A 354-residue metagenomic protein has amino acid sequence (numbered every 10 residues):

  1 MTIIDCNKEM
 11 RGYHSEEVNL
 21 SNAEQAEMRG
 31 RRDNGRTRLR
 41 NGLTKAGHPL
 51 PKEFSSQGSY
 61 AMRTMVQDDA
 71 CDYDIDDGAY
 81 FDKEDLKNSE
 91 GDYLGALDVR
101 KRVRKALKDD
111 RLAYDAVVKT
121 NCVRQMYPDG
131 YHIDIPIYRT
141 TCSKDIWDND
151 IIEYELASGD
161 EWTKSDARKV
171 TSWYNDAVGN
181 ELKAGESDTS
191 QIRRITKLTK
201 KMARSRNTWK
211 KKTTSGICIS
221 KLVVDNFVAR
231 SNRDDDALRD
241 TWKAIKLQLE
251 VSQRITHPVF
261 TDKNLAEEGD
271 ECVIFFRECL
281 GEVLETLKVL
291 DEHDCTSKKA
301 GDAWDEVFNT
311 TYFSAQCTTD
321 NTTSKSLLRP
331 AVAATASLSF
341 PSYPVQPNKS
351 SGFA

Functional and structural regions predicted by a protein language model:
M1-D72, A79-D98, F353: N-terminal regions immediately upstream of nucleotidyltransferase
M1-H14, R254-A354: Terminal (often C-terminal) interaction modules
R11, Y73-D85, V170-L182, K197 (+1 more regions): Glycine-rich, often proline-containing surface loops adjacent to acidic residues and nearby aromatics that form
A26, L39-L43, M62, L94-W147: Conserved catalytic core of two-metal-ion nucleotidyltransferases
E53-G58, R124-Y127, C218-L222: Extended hydrophobic secondary-structure segments that form protein cores and membrane-embedded regions
V66, Y131-K197, S350-S351: Extended, alpha-helix-rich binding/interface surfaces that flank or overlap catalytic cores and mediate recognition
D72, D76, T120-C122, G130-D134 (+2 more regions): Extracellular structured ligand-interaction cores
S187-K299, A303: Conserved nucleotidyltransferase catalytic core and NTase-mimicking acidic/glycine-rich helix/loop elements in nucleic
